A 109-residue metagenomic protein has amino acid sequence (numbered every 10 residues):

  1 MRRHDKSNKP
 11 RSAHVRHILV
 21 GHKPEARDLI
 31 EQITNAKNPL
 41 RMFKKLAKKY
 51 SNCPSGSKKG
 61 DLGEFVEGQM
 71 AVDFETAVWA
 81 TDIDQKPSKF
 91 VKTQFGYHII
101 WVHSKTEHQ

Functional and structural regions predicted by a protein language model:
M1-G21, K49-Y50, D73-Q109: Proteostasis/folding factors centered on peptidyl-prolyl cis-trans isomerases
H4-R11, Q32-R41: Phosphate-binding glycine-rich loops and adjacent basic patches that engage nucleotide phosphates, nucleic-acid
H14-I18, R27-K37, D61-E64: Second-shell loop/turn segments in exported
P24: Conserved active-site and cofactor/substrate-binding residues in soluble primary-metabolism enzymes
D28-E31, K45, T76: Replace "anionic and nucleotidyl ligands
E31, K59-G60, V91, Q109: A generic "cationic amphipathic patch" detector
N35-D73: Peptidyl-prolyl cis-trans isomerase
